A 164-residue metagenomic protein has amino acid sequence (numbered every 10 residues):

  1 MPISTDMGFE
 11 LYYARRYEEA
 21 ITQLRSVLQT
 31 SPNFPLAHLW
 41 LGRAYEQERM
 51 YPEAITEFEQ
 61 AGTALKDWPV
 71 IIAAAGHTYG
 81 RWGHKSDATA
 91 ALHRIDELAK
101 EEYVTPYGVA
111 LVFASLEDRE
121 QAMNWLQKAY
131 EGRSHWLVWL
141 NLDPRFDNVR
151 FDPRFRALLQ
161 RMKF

Functional and structural regions predicted by a protein language model:
M1-F164: Alpha-helical protein-protein interaction modules
